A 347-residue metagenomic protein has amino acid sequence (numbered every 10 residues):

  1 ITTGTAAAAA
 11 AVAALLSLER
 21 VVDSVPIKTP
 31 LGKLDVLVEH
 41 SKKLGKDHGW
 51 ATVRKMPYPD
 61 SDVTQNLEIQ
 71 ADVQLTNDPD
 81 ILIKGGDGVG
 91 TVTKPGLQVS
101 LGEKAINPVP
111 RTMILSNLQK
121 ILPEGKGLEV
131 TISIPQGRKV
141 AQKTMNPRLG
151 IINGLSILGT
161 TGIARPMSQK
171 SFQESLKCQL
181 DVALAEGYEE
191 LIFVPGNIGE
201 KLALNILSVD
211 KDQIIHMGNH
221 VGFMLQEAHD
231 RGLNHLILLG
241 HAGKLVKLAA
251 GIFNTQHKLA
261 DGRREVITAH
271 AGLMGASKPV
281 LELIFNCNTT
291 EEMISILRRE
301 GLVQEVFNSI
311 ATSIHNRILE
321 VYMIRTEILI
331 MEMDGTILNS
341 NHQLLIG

Functional and structural regions predicted by a protein language model:
I1-K143, P147: Generic N-terminal targeting/processing segments that precede catalytic cores or assembly contacts
G4, L149-L155, T160-F172, L176-Q179 (+3 more regions): A structural signal for small-residue-enriched, beta-sheet-centric alpha/beta enzyme cores and oligomeric scaffold folds
D62-N77, M331-G347: C-terminal edge-of-domain segments
K94, A141, L202, K247-A249 (+1 more regions): Generic domain-boundary/flexible-linker signal
Q142-I152, S340-G347: Short, low-complexity, polybasic intrinsically disordered segments
